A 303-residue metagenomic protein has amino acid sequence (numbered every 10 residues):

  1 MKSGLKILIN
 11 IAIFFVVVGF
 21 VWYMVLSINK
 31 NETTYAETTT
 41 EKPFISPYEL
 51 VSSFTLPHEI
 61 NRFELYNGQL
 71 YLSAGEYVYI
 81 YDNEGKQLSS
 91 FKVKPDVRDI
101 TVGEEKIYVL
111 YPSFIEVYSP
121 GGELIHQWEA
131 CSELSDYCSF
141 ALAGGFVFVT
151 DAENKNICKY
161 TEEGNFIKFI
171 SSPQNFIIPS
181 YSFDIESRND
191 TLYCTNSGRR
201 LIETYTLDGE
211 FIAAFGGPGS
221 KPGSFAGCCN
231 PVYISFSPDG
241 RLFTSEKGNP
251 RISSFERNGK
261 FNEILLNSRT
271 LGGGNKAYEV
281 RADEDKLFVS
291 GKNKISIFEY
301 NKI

Functional and structural regions predicted by a protein language model:
G4-I303: Eukaryotic scaffold repeat domains enriched in small/polar residues
